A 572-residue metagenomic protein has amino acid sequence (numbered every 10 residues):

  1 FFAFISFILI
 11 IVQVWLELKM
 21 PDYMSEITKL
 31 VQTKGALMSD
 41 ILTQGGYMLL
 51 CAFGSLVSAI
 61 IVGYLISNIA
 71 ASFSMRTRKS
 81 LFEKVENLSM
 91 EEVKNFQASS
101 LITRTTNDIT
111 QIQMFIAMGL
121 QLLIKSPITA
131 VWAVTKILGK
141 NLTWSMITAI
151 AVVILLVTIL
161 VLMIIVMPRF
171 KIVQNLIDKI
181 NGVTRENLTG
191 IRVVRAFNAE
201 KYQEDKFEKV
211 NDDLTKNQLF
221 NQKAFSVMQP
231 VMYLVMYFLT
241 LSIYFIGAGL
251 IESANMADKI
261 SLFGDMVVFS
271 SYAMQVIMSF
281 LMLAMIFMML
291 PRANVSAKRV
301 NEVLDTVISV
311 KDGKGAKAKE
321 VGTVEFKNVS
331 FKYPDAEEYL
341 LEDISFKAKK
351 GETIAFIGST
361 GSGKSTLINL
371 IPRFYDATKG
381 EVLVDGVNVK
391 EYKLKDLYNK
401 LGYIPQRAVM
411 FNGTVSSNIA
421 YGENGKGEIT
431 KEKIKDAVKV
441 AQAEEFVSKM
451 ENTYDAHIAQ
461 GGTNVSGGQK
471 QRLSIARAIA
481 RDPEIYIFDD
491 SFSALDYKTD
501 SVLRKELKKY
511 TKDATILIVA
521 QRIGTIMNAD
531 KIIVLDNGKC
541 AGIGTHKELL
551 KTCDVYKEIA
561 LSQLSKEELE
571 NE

Functional and structural regions predicted by a protein language model:
F1, N87-E91, N107-I116, L120 (+8 more regions): An intracellular "coupling" helix at the cytosolic face of ABC transporter transmembrane type-1 domains
A3-I61, L65, L138-T143, E252-F263: Transmembrane helix-loop-helix hairpins at lipid-water interfaces of multipass membrane proteins, especially the type-1
V12-L16, G54-A70, A151-I165, I243 (+2 more regions): Hydrophobic alpha-helical membrane-associated segments
T33-L37, W132, K136-V153, M163-I164 (+2 more regions): Helix-loop-helix
I308-K319: Pre-NBD coupling/linker segments of ABC/ABC-like ATPases
K319-E572: ABC-type nucleotide-binding domain
